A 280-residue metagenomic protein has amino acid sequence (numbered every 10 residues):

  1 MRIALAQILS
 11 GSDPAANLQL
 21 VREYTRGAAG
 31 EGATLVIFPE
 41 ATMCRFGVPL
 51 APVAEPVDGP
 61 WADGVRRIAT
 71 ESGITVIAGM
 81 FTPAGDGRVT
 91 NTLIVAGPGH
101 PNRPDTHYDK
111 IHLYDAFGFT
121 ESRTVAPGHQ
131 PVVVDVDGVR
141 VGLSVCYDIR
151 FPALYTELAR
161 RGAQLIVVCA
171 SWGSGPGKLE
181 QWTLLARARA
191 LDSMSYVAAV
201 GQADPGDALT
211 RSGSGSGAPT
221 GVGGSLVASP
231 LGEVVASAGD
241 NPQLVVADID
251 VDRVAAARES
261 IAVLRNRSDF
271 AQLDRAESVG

Functional and structural regions predicted by a protein language model:
M1-A4: Extreme N-terminal starter segment of soluble prokaryotic enzymes
Q7-P14: Short polar catalytic/cofactor-binding loops
P14, R22-P101, H107, G173-S195: Cys-nucleophile CN-hydrolase/nitrilase-fold catalytic domain and related Cys-dependent amidase chemistry that acts on
D58-I77, I149-Q243: CN hydrolase (nitrilase-like) catalytic-core segments centered on the catalytic cysteine and neighboring Lys/Glu
A78-M80, N91-V95, V132-V134, S225-V227 (+1 more regions): Short beta-strand scaffold segments in enzyme catalytic cores
A84-R161, G173-L184, A188, S260-V263: Active-site catalytic loop in hydrolytic enzyme cores
P104-K110, V168, S237, V246: Residue-level detector of high-confidence beta-strand sites
V254-G280: A conserved C-terminal secondary-structure "cap"
